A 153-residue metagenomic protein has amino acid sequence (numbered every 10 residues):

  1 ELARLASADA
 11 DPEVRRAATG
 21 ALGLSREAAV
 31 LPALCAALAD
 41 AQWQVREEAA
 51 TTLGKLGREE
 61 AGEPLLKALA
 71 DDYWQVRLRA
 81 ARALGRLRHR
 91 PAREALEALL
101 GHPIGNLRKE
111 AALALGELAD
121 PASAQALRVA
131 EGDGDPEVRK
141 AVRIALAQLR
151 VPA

Functional and structural regions predicted by a protein language model:
E1-A8, E27-A39, R58-A70, H89-G101 (+2 more regions): Amphipathic alpha-helical scaffolding segments comprising HEAT/armadillo-like alpha-solenoid repeats
D11-P12, R16-G20, Q42, T51: Acidic (E/D-rich), amphipathic helical modules within compact regulatory domains
E13-R15, Q44-R46, Q75-R77, N106-R108 (+1 more regions): Positions within the helices of HEAT/ARM-like alpha-solenoid repeats
A21, T52, A83-R86, A114-E117 (+2 more regions): Core register positions within helices of long alpha-helical scaffolds
T51, W74, L78-R82: Histidine/lysine/aspartate-rich catalytic loop segments that bind and position anionic ligands
R82, R90, H102-L113: Strongly charged, low-complexity linkers/loops
E137-A153: Terminal, low-structured helical/coil segments at or just beyond the last alpha-helical repeat
